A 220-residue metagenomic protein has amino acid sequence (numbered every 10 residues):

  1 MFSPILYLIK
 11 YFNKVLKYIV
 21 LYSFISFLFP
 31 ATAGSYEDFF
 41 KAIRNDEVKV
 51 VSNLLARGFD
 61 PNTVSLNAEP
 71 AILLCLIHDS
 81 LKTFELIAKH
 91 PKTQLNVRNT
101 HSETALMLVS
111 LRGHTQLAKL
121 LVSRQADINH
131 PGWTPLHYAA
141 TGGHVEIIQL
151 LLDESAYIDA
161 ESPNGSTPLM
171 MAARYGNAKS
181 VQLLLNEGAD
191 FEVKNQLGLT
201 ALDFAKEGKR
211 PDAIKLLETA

Functional and structural regions predicted by a protein language model:
V50, K82-T83, Q116-L117, E146-I147 (+2 more regions): Conserved ankyrin/ankyrin-like repeat signature
S65, N99, N129-G132, S162 (+1 more regions): Ankyrin repeat boundary/linker residues
